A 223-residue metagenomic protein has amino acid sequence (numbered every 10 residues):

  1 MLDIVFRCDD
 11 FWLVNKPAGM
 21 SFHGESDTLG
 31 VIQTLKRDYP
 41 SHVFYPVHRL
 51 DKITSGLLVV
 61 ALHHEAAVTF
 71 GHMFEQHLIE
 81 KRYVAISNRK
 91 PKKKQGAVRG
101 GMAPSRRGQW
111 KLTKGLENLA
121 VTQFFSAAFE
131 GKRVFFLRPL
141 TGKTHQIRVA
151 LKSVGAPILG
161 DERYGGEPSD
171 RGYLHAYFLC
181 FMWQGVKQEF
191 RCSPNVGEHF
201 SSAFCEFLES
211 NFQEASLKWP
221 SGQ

Functional and structural regions predicted by a protein language model:
M1-L2, F6, D10, P17-S21 (+1 more regions): Pseudouridine synthases involved in rRNA/tRNA modification
F11-V14, Y83-S87: Active-site-flanking beta-strand signature of metal-NTP-handling nucleotidyl enzymes and homologous cyclase-like
M20-Q33, T69, I86-R133, V149 (+1 more regions): Glycine- and acidic-residue-rich catalytic/RNA-contacting loop of pseudouridine synthases
G30-V31, F74-K81: A short alpha->loop->secondary-structure connector
S41-Q76: Glycine/acidic-rich beta-strand-loop module
R49-K52, A127, R171: A short beta-turn/loop motif at secondary-structure boundaries
F135-R138: Short histidine-centered loop motifs in beta-beta connectors
